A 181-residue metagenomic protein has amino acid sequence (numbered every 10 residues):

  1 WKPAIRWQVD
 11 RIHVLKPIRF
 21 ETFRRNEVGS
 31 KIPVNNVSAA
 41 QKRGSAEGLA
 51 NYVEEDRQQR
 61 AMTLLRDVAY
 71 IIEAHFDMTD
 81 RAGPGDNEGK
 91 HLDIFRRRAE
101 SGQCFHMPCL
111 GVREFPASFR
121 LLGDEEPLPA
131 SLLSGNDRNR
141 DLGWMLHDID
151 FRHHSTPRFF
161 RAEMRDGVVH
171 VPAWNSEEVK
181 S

Functional and structural regions predicted by a protein language model:
W1-R43: Long alpha-helical, hydrophobic tracts
R25-S181: Internal, well-folded beta-alpha domain core
